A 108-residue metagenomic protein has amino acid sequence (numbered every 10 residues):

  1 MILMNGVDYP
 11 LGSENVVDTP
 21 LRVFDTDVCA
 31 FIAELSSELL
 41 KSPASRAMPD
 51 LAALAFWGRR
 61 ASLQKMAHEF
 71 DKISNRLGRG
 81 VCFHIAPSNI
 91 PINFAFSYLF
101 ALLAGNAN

Functional and structural regions predicted by a protein language model:
M1-R79: N-terminal Rossmann-like NAD(P)+-binding subdomain of aldehyde/semialdehyde dehydrogenases
A67-N108: Conserved small-residue-rich beta-alpha loop and adjacent elements that most often cradle the phosphate/pyrophosphate
